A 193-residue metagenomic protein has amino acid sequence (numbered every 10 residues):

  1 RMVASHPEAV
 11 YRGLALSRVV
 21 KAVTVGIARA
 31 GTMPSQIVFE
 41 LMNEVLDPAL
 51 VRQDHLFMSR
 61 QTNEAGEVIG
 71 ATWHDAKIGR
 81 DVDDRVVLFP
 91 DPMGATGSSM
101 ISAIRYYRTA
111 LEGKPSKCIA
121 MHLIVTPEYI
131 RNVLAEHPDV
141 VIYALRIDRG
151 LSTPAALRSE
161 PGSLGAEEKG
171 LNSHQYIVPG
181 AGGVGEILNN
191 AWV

Functional and structural regions predicted by a protein language model:
R1-V193: PRPP-associated nucleotide enzymes
